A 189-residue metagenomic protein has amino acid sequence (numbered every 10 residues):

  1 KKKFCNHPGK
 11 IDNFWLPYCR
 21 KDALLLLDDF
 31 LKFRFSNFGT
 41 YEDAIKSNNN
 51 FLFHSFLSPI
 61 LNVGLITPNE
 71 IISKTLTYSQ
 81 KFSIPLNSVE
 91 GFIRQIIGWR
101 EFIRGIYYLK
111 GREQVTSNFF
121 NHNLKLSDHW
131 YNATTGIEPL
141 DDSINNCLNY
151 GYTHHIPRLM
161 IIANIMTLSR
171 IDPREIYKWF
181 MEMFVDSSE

Functional and structural regions predicted by a protein language model:
K1-G151, T167-L168, W179-E189: Catalytic cores of enzymes that engage adenine nucleotides and/or redox cofactors via long glycine-rich, Lys/Arg/His
H154-R158, D172-K178: Acidic/polar loop patches that form or flank catalytic/metal-binding clefts of enzymes that bind anionic ligands
I162-M166: Alpha-helical support elements that line or immediately flank enzyme active sites and cofactor-binding pockets
